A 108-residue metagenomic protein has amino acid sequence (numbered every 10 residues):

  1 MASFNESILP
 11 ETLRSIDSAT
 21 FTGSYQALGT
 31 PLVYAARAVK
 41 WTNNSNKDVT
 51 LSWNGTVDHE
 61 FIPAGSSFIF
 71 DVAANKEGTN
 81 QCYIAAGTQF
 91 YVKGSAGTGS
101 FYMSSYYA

Functional and structural regions predicted by a protein language model:
M1-Y25, G29, K93-A108: C-terminal interaction-tip segments
A27-P31, D58-H59: Local beta-strand/beta-hairpin segments that build beta-sheet-rich folds
G29-P31, G65-G87: Beta-sandwich interaction modules
L32-A38: Extended extracellular/luminal ectodomain segments enriched in beta-structured repeat modules
R37, K47-V49, G99-F101: Short beta-strand/loop motifs in extracellular/secreted proteins, especially within beta-sandwich accessory domains
V39-S45, V92-G94: Asparagine-centered strand-capping/turn motif at beta-strand->loop junctions
N44-F61, S104: Short, surface-exposed beta-strand/strand-loop-strand elements in extracellular ectodomains
